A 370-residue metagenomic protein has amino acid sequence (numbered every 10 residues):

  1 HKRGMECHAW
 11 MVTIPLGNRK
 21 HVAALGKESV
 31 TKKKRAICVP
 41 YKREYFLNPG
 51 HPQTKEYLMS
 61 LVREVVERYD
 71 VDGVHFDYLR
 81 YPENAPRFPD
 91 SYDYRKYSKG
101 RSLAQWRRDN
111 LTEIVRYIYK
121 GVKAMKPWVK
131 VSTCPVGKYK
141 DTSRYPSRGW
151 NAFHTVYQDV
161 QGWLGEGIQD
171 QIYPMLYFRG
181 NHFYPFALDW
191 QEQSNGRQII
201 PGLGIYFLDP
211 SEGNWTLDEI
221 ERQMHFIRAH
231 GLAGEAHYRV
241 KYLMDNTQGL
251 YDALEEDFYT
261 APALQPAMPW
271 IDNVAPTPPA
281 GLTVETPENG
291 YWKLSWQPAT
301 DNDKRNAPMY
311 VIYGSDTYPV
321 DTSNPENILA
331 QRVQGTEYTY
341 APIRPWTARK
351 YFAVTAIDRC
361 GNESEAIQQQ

Functional and structural regions predicted by a protein language model:
H8-R68, H154-T155: Active-site-adjacent "subsite" loops/lids of carbohydrate-active enzymes
P15-K42, L79-K99, R144-N151: Aromatic- and acidic-residue-enriched segments that line the glycan-binding/catalytic groove of carbohydrate-active
K96-E212: Glycoside hydrolase catalytic-domain groove-lining segments
V160-F183, R197-W270: Substrate-binding cleft of secreted/luminal carbohydrate-active enzymes
G249, L254-R305, C360-Q370: Pro/Thr/Ser/Gly-rich low-complexity, intrinsically disordered linker/stalk tracts
A299-P325, R349: Solvent-exposed loop/turn segments flanking beta-strands in beta-repeat/beta-sandwich domains
L329-G335: Short beta-strand segments within Ig-like beta-sandwich modules, predominantly Fibronectin type-III
Y340-E363: Beta-strand-rich modules
